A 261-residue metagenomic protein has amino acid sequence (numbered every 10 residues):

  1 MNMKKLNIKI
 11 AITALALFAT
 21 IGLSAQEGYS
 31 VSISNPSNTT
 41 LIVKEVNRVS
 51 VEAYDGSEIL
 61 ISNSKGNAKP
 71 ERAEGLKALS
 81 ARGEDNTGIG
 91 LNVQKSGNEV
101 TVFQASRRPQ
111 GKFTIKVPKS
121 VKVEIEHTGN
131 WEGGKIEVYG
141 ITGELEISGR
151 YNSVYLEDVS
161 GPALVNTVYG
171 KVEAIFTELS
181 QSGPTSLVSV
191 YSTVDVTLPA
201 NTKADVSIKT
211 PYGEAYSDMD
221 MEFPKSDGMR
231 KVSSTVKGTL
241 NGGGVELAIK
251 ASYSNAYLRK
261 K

Functional and structural regions predicted by a protein language model:
M1-S30: Bacterial Sec-dependent N-terminal signal peptides
A25-S37, I42, R48-W131, K135-T142 (+5 more regions): Acidic (Asp/Glu) and glycine-rich low-complexity loops/linkers that are typically intrinsically disordered
V46, T128, Y139-I141, N152 (+5 more regions): Solvent-exposed loop/turn tips at the surfaces of repeat/solenoid architectures
G66, N130, G134, N152 (+4 more regions): Hydrophobic lipid-interacting interfaces of membrane-associated proteins
V159-T177, Q181-V188: Aromatic-anchored, glycine/proline-accented short structural segments that stabilize local strand-turns or short
S252, L258-K261: A cross-kingdom marker for long, charged
